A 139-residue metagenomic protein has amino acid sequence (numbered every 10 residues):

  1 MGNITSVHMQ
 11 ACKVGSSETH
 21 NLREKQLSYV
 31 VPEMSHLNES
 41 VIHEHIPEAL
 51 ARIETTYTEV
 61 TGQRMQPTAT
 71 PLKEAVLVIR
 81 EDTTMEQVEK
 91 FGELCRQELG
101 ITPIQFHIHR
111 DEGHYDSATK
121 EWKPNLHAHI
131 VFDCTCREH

Functional and structural regions predicted by a protein language model:
M1-H139: N-terminal nicking endonuclease/strand-transfer module with a His-rich metal-binding environment and a catalytic Tyr
